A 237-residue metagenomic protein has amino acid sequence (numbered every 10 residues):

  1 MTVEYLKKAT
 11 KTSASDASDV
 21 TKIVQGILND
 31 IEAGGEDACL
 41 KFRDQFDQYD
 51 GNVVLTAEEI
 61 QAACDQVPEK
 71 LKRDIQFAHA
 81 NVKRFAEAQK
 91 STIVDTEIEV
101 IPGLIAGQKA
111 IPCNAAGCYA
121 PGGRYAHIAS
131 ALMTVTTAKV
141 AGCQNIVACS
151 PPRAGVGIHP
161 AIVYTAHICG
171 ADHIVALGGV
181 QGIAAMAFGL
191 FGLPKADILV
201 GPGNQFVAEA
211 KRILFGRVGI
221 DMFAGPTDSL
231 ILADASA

Functional and structural regions predicted by a protein language model:
M1-K8, P160-A176: Active-site-proximal helix-loop elements at catalytic-domain edges
M1-N114: N-terminal Rossmann-like NAD(P)+-binding subdomain of aldehyde/semialdehyde dehydrogenases
K11, H159-I162, P226, A233: Nucleotide-activated sugar donor-binding and catalytic core shared by glycosyltransferases and related lipid-linked
F46, R153-A154, Q181: Positions that flank functional sites
A80-K83, E87, L132, T136 (+2 more regions): A broadly conserved amphipathic alpha-helix scaffold signal in soluble, globular proteins
E99-Y164: Conserved small-residue-rich beta-alpha loop and adjacent elements that most often cradle the phosphate/pyrophosphate
G170-A237: Conserved NAD(P)+-binding/catalytic subdomain of aldehyde/semialdehyde dehydrogenases
